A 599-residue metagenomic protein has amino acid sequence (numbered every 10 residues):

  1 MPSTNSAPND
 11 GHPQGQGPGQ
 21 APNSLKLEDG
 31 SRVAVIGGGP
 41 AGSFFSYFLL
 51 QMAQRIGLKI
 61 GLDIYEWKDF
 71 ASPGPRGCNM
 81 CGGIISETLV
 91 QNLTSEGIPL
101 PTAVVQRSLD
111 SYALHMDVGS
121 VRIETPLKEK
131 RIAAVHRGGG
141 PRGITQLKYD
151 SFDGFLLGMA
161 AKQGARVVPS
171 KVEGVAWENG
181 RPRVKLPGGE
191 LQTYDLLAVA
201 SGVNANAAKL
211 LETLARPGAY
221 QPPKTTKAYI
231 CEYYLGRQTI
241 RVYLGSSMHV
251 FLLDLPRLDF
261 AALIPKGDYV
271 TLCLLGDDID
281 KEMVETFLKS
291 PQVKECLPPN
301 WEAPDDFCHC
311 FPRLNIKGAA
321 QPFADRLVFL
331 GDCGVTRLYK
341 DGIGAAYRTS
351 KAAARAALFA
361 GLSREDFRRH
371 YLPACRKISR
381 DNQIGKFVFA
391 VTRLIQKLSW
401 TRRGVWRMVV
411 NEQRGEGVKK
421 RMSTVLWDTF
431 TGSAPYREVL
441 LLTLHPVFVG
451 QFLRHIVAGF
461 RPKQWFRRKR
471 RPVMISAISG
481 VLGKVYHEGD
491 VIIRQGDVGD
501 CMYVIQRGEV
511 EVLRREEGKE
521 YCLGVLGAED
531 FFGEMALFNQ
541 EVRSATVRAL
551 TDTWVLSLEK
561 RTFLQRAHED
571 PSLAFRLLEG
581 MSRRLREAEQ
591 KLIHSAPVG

Functional and structural regions predicted by a protein language model:
F48-Q51, G158-C296: Predominantly flavin-linked oxidoreductase catalytic cores and closely associated redox partners
L50-C78: Glycine-rich FAD pyrophosphate-binding loop
D69-G119: N-terminal FAD cofactor-binding segment of flavoenzymes
C81-I84, K130-G158, N206, D277-M283: Short beta-strand to alpha-helix junction loop
V105, L191, D278-E365, R369: FAD/FMN-dependent oxidoreductases across multiple families
L358-R470: C-terminal helical "tail/cap" subdomain of flavin- and related membrane-associated enzymes
W465-K519: Regulatory nucleotide-sensing modules
R543, R561-G599: A small-molecule sensor/coupling module
